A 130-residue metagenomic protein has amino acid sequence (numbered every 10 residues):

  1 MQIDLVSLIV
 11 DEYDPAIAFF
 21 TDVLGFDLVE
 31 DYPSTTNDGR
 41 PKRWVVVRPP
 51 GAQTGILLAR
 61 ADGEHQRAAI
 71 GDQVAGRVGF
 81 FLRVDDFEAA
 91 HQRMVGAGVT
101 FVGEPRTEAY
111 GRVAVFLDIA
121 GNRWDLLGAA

Functional and structural regions predicted by a protein language model:
M1-I17, R77-F80, A130: N-terminal beta-strand motif that seeds the catalytic metal site of vicinal oxygen chelate
L5-L8, R43, L82, H91-A130: Vicinal oxygen chelate
S7-T54: Core segments of cupin and vicinal oxygen chelate
E12-Y13, D85-E88: Helix N-cap motif at beta-to-alpha junctions
F19, E88-R93: Short amphipathic alpha-helices within nucleic acid-binding modules
P50-G55, D62-H65, F87-E88: Short, charged/polar surface micro-motifs in flexible loops or helix N-caps
I56-A59, D125-L127: Conserved beta-strand in the GNAT
